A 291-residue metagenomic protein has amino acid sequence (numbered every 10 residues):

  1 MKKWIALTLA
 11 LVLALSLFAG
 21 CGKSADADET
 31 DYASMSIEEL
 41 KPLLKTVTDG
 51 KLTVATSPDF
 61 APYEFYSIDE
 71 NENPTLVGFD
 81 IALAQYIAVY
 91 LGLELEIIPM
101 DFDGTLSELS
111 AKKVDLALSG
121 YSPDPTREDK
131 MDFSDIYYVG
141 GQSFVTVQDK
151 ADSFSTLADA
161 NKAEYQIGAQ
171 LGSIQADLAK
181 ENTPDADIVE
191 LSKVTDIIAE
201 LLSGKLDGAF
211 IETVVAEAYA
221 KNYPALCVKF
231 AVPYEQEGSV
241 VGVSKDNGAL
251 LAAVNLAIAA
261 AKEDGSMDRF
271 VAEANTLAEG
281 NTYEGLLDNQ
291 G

Functional and structural regions predicted by a protein language model:
G22-K23, D28-S34, I81-Y90, Q148-K150 (+4 more regions): Extended ligand-binding regions for polar small-molecule ligands
S24-M35, E39-L44, I174-L191, V228-F230 (+1 more regions): Ligand-binding clefts/hinges and TM-proximal coupling segments of bilobed small-molecule sensing domains
A27-Y121: Extracytoplasmic small-molecule ligand-binding "clamshell" domains of the periplasmic binding protein/Venus flytrap
V54, P58-A61, P74-V89, Y121 (+3 more regions): Bilobed "Venus flytrap"/periplasmic-binding protein-like clamshell domains and structurally analogous long
F79-I81, E96-E108, D152, V189-S203 (+1 more regions): Short helix-initiation/N-cap motifs at beta->coil->alpha
V89, E94-D159, V228, V232: Acidic, polar ligand-binding/catalytic clefts
D103-G104, Y121-K130, D177-E181, L202-S203 (+1 more regions): A ligand-binding cleft/hinge motif common to bilobed small-molecule-binding domains
V139-Q148, T213, E217-A259, A278-G291: Periplasmic-binding protein-like
